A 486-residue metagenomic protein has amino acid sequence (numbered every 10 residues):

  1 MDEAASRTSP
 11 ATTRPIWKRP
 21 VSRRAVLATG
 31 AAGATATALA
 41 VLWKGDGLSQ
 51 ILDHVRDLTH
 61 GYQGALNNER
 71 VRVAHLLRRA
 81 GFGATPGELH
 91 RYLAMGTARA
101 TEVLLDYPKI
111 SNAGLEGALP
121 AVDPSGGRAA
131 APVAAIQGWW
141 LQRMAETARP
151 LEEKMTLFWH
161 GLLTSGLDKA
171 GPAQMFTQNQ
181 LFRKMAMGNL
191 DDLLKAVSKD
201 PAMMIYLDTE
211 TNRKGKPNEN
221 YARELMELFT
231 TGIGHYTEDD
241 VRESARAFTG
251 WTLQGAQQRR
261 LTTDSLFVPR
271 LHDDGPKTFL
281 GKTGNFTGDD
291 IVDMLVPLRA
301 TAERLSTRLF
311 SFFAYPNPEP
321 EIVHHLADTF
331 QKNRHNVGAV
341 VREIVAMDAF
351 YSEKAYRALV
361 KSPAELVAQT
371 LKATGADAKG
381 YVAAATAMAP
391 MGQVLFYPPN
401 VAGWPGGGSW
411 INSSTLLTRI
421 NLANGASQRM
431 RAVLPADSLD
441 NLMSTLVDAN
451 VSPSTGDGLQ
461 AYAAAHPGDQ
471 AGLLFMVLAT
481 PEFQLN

Functional and structural regions predicted by a protein language model:
M1-E3, L27-T29, T37: Long non-globular sequence segments
M1-V21: N-terminal secretory signal peptides
P15-A25, T35-D57, L77: N-terminal twin-arginine translocation
L27, A31-A34, A173-T374: Active-site substrate-binding loop specific to GH73 endo-beta-N-acetylglucosaminidase modules in bacterial autolysins
R56-H60, A65-E69, A74-P86, L298 (+2 more regions): Flexible, low-complexity segments enriched for small/polar residues
D57-I110, K199-M203, T209-N212, E224-E227 (+3 more regions): Cell-wall polysaccharide-cleaving catalytic domain and substrate-binding groove, primarily in peptidoglycan/chitin
H60-Y62, Q137-A145, T177-Q180, L190 (+2 more regions): Short alpha-helical segments and helix-capping/turn motifs at coil-helix boundaries
P86-F176, Q180-M185: N-terminal accessory alpha/beta regions
